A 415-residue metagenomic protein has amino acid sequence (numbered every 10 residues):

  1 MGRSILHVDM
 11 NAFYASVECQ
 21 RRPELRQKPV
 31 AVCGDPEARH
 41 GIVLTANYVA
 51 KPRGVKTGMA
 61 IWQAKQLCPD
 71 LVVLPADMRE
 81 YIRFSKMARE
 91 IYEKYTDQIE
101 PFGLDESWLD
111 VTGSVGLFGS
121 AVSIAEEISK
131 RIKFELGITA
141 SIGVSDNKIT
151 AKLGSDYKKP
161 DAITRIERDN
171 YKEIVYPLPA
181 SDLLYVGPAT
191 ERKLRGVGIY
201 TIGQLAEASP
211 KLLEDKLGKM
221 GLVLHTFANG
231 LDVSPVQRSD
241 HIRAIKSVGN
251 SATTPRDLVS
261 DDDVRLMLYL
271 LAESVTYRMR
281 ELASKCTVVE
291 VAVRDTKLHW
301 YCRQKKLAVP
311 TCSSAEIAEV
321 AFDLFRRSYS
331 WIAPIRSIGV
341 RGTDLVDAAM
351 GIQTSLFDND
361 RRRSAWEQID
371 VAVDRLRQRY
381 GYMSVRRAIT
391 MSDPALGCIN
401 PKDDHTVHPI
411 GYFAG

Functional and structural regions predicted by a protein language model:
M1-N229, V236-S239, Y277, D360-G415: Gly/Gly-Pro- and Ser/Thr-rich, intrinsically disordered tail segments characteristic of DNA damage-repair and tolerance
H7, T190-I335: DNA-contacting surface of Y-family translesion DNA polymerases
F13, P36-R39, T296-W300, L345-A348: Short, charged/polar surface micro-motifs in flexible loops or helix N-caps
K28, A140, D161, T287-V289 (+2 more regions): Change "...and in nucleic-acid phosphodiester-cleaving endonucleases..." to "...and in nucleic-acid processing enzymes
V72-V73, H299-R303, M350-G351: Short small-residue beta-strand/loop micro-motif enriched in glycine and branched aliphatics
F102-E106, S145-K148, S284-V288, A333-S337: Short Gly/Ser/Thr- and Asp/Glu-enriched loop/turn motifs at secondary-structure junctions
S107-G113, C302-K305, I352-D358: Short, hydrophobic beta-strand segments
E316, F322-R379: C-terminal hydrophobic structural anchor segments that stabilize assembly/packing rather than catalytic chemistry
